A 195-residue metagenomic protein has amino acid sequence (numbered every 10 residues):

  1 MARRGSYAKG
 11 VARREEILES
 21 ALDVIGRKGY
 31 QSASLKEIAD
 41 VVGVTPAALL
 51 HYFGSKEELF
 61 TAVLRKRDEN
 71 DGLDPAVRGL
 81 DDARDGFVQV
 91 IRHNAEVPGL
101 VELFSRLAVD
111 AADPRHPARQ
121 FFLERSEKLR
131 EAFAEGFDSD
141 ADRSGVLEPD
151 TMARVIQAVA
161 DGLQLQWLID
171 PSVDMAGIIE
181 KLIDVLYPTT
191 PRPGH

Functional and structural regions predicted by a protein language model:
M1-A12, P191-H195: N-terminal intrinsically disordered/low-complexity leader segments
G10, L18, L64, R119-R130 (+1 more regions): Amphipathic, non-transmembrane alpha-helical scaffold segments
A12-E16, S20-E58, A62: Helix-turn-helix
A62, G72-V101, R143, P149-I156: Hydrophobic alpha-helical connector segments
P75-D85, V97-G99, H116-D142, G177: Amphipathic alpha-helical packing segments from all-alpha helical-bundle domains
Q89-A95, L103-D113, V185: Helix-loop "lid/cap" segments that line or gate small-molecule binding pockets
R115-E124, S139-H195: Hydrophobic/aromatic-rich alpha-helical bundle segments in the mid-to-C-terminal region
